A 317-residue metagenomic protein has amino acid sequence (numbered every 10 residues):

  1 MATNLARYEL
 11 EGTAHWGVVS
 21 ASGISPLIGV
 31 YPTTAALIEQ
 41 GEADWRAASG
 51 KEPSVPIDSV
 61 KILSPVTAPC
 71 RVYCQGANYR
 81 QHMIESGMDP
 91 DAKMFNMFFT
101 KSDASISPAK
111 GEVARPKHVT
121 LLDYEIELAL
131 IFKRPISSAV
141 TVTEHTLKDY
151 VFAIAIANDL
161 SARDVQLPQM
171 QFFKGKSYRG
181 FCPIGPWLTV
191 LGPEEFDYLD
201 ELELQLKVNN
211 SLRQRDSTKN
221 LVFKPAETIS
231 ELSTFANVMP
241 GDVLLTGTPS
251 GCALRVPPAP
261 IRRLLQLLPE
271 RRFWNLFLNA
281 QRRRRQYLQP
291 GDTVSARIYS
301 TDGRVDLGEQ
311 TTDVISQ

Functional and structural regions predicted by a protein language model:
M1-N96, T293-Q317: N-terminal non-catalytic cap/leader segment that marks the start of a structured domain
S20, V208-N210, G247: Short strand-turn-strand beta-turns centered on an Asx-Gly dipeptide
C70, N78-I229, F235, L267-L278 (+2 more regions): Glycine-enriched loop-and-adjacent helix/strand subsegments that border the catalytic/binding cleft of enzyme cores
Q75, L245-C252: Glycine-rich beta-strand-to-loop/alpha-helix junction loops that act as flexible
V140, C252-A259, F277, Q281 (+1 more regions): Short, Lys/Arg- and Gly-enriched loop/turn segments at beta-strand edges
F235-L245: Beta-rich strand-turn-strand
